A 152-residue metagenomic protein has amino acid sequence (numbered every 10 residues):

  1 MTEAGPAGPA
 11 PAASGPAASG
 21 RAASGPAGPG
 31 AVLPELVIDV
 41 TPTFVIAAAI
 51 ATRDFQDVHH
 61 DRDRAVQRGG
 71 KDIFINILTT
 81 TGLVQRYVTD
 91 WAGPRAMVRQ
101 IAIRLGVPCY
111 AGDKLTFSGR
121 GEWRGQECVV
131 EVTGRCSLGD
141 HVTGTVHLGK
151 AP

Functional and structural regions predicted by a protein language model:
M1-A7, S14, G20-L36, C109-P152: HotDog/MaoC-like acyl-thioester-processing domains
T2-G5, G20-I73: Catalytic strand-loop segment that frames the active site of acyl-thioester-processing enzymes
Q67-I75, T79-G121: Hydrophobic beta-strand-centered segment that forms part of the acyl-chain substrate-binding groove
